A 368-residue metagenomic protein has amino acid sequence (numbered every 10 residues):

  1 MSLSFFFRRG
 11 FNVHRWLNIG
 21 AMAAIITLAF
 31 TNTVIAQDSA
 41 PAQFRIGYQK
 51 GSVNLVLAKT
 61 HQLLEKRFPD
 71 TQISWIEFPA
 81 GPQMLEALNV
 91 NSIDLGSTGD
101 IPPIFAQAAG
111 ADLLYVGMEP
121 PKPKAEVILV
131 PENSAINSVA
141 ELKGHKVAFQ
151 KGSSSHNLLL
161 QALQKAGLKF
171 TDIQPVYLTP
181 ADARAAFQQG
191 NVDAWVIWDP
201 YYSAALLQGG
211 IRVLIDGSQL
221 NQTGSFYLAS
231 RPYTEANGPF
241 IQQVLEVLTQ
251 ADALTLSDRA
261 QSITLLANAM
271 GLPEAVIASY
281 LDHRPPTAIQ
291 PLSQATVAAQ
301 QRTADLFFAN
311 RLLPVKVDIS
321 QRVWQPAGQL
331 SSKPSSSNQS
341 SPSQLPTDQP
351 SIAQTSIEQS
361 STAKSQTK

Functional and structural regions predicted by a protein language model:
L3-A21: Bacterial N-terminal signal peptides that target proteins for export
N32-A36: Sec/Tat signal peptide C-region and signal peptidase I cleavage site
Q37-A166, V176-Y177, D193-V196, Q219-N221: Short, glycine-/small- and polar/acidic-enriched structural segments that line small-molecule recognition paths
L55, K122-I128, I211-R212, T223-Y227 (+2 more regions): Small-molecule pocket liners
I101, P175-V176, P180-N268: Pocket-lining segment of extracytoplasmic ligand-binding domains
E132-E141, L168-F170, P232-I241: Short helix-loop capping/hinge motifs at secondary-structure junctions, enriched in acidic/polar residues
A236-P314: Secondary-structure end/capping motifs
D305-K368: Conserved C-terminal helix/tail region of periplasmic/extracytoplasmic solute-binding proteins
